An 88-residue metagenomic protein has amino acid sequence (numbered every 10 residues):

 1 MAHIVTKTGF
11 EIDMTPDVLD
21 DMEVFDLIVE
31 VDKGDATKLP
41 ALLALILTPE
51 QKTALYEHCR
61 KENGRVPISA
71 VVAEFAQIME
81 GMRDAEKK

Functional and structural regions predicted by a protein language model:
M1-G9: Short acidic-hydrophobic surface loop/beta-edge motif
T15-K88: Short, surface-exposed, charged amphipathic helix/loop patches that serve as local interaction elements
